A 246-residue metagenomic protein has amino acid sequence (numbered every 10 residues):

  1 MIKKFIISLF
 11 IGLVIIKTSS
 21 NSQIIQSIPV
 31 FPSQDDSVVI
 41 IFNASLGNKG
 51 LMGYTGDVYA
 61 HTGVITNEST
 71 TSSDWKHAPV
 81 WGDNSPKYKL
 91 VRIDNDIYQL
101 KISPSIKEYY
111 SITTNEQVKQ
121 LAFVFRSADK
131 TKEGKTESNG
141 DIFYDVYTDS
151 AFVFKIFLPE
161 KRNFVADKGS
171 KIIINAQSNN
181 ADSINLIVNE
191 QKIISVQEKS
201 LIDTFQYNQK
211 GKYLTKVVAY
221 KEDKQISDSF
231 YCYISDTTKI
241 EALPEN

Functional and structural regions predicted by a protein language model:
M1-Q26: Bacterial Sec-dependent N-terminal signal peptides
S20-N246: Insoluble glucan recognition modules
